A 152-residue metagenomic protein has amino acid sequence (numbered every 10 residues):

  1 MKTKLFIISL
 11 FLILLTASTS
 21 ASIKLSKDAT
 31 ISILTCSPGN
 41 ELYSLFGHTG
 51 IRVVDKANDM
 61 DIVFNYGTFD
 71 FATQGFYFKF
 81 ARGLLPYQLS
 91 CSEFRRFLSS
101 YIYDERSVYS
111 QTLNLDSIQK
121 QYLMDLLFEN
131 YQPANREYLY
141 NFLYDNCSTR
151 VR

Functional and structural regions predicted by a protein language model:
M1-K2: N-terminal secretory signal peptides that target proteins for export/translocation
L5-L15: Sec-dependent N-terminal signal peptides
T19-S22: Boundary at the C-terminal end of the N-terminal hydrophobic targeting segment
S26-R106: Glycine-rich catalytic cores of cysteine/serine-nucleophile enzymes that process amide/ester linkages in cell-envelope
F97-R152: Active-site nucleophile-His-acid catalytic modules used for acyl/amide transfer and hydrolysis across diverse enzymes
